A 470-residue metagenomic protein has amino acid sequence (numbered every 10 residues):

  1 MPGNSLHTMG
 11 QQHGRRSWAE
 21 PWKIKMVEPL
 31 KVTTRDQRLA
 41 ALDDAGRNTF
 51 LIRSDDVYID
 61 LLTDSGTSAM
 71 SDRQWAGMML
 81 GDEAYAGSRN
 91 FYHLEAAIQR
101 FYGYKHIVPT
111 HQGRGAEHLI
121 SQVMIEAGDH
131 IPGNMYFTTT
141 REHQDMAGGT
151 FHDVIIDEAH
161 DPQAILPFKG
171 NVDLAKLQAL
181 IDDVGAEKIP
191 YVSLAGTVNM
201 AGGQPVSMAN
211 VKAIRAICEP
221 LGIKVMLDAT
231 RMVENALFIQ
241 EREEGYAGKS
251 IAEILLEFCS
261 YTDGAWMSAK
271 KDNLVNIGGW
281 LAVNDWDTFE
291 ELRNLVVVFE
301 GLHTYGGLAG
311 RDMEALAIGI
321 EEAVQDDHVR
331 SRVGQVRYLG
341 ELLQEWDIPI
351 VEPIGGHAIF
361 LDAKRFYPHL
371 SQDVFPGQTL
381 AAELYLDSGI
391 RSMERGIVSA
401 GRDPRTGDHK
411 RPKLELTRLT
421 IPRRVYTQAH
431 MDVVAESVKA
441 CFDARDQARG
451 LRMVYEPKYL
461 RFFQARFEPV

Functional and structural regions predicted by a protein language model:
P2-P29, A127, D326, A444-V470: N-terminal charge/polar-biased segments
G10-S68, Q74, E83-I107, H111-I350 (+1 more regions): Conserved PLP-enzyme active-site core in the AAT-like
G81, W266, R418-P422: Short glycine-rich or small-residue beta-strand-to-loop segments that form or flank ligand, phosphate, metal/Fe-S
G149-D153, V283-E291, R311, L386-K413: Flexible glycine/proline-rich, aromatic-decorated loop/lid segments
F289-E290, P368-P376, R424-V433: Short, conserved charged micro-motifs
A323, S399-V470: PLP-dependent enzyme catalytic core of the Aspartate aminotransferase-like
V336, K364-S392, T406-P412: Active-site loop ensemble at the mouth of alpha/beta enzyme cores that anchors a bound cofactor
V336-R337, V351-A363: Conserved glycine-rich beta-strand-loop-beta hairpin in the small C-terminal domain of fold type I
